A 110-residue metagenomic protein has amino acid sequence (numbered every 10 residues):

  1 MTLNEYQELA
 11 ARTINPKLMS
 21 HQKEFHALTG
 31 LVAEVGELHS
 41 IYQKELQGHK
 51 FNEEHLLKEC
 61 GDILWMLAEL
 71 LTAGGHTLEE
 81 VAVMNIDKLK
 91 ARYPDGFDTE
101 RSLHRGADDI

Functional and structural regions predicted by a protein language model:
M1-I110: Flexible "arm" and connector segments at domain edges
